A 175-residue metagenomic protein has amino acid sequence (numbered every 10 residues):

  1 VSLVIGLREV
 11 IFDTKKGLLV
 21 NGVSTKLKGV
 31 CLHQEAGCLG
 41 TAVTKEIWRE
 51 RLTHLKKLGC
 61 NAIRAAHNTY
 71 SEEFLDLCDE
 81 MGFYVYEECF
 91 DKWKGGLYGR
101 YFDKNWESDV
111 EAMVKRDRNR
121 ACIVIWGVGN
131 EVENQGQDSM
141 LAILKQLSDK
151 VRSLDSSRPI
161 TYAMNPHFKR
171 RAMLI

Functional and structural regions predicted by a protein language model:
V1-K57, D76, T161: N-terminal carbohydrate-binding accessory modules
L52-L55, A62-I175: Substrate-binding/catalytic cleft of secreted carbohydrate-active enzymes, primarily glycoside hydrolases
